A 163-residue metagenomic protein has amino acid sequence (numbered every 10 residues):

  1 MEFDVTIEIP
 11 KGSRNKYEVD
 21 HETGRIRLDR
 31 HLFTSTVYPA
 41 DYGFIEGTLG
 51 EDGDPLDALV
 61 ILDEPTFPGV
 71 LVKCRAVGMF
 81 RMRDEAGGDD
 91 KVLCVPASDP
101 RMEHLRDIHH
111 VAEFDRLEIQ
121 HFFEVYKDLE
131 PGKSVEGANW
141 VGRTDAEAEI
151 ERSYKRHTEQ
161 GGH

Functional and structural regions predicted by a protein language model:
M1-H163: Hydrophobic N-terminal alpha-helices or hydrophobic patches in metabolic proteins across all domains of life
